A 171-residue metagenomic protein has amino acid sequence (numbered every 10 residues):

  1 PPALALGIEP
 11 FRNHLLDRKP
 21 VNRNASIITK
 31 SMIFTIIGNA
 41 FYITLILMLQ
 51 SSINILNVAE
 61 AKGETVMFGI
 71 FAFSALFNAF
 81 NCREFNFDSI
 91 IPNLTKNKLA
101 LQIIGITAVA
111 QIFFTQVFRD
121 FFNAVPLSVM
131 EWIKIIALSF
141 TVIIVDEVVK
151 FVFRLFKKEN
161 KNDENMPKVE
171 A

Functional and structural regions predicted by a protein language model:
P1-A171: C-terminal transmembrane helices and immediately adjacent loops/tails of multi-pass membrane transport proteins
